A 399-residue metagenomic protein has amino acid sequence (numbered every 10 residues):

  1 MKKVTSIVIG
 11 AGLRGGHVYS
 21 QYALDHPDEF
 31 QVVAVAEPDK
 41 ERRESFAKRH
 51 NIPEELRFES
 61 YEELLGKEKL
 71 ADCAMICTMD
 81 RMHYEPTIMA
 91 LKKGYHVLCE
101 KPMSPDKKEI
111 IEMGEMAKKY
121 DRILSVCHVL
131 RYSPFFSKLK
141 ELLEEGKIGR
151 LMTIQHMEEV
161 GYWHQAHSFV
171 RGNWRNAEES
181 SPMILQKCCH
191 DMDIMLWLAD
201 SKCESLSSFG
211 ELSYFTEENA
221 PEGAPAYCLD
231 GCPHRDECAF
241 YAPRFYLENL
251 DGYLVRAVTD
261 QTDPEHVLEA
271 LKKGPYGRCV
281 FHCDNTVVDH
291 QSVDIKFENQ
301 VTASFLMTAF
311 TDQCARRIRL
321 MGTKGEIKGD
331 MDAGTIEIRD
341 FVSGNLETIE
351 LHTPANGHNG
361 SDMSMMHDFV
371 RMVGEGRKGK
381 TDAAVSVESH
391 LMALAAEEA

Functional and structural regions predicted by a protein language model:
M1-I52: N-terminal Rossmann-like dinucleotide-binding module
G15-H17, L130-G277: Predominantly a Rossmann-like dinucleotide-binding segment in NAD(P)-dependent oxidoreductases
H50-M116: Beta-loop-alpha module in the N-terminal Rossmann-like domain of NAD(P)-dependent dehydrogenases, especially those
C73-M75, K296-N299, K328-T335, V342 (+2 more regions): C-terminal helix-rich "cap/oligomerization" subdomain common to oxidoreductases
C99, P105, L124-V126, Q155 (+1 more regions): Hydrophobic residues in well-ordered beta-strands that form the structural core
E112-V129, G149-T153: Rossmann-fold dehydrogenase core element
G210, T216-S364: NAD(P)-dinucleotide binding in Rossmann-like oxidoreductases
